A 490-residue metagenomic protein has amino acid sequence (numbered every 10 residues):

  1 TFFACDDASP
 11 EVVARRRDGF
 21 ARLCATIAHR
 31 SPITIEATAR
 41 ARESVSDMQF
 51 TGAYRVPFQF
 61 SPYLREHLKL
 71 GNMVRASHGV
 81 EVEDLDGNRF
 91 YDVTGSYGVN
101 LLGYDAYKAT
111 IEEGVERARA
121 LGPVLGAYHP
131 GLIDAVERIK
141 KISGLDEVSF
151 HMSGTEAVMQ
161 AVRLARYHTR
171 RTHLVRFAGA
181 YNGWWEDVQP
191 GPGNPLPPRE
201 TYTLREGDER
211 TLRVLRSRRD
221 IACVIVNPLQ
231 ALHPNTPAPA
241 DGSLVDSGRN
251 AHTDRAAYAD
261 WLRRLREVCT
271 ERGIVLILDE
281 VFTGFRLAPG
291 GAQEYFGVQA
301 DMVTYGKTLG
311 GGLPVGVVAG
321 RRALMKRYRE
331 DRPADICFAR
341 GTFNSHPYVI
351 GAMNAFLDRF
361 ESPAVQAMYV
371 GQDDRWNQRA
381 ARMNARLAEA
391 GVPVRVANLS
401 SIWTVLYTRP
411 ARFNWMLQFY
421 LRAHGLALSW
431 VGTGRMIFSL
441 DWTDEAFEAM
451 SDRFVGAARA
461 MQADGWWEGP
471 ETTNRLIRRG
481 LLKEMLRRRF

Functional and structural regions predicted by a protein language model:
T1-E11, N100-Y104, A109, D134-T253 (+2 more regions): PLP-dependent aspartate aminotransferase-fold enzymes
T1-S143, S247, A251, W430 (+2 more regions): N-terminal glycine-rich, Lys/His-bearing helix-loop that initiates the first secondary-structure elements of many
N72, D373-A380, N384-Y420, L440 (+2 more regions): Conserved PLP-binding catalytic core of the aspartate aminotransferase-like
G87, G114, I139, A161 (+11 more regions): Buried hydrophobic positions in well-ordered alpha/beta secondary-structure cores of metabolic enzymes
V124-L132, V148-T155, A178-G179, F282 (+4 more regions): Active-site nucleophile and cofactor-binding loops and adjacent substrate-binding regions of central metabolic enzymes
S243-A288: Catalytic PLP-binding core of fold-type I/II PLP enzymes
V298-A385, P410: Active-site C-terminal subdomain of aminotransferase-like
F360-E361, H424-F490: PLP-dependent enzyme catalytic core of the Aspartate aminotransferase-like
